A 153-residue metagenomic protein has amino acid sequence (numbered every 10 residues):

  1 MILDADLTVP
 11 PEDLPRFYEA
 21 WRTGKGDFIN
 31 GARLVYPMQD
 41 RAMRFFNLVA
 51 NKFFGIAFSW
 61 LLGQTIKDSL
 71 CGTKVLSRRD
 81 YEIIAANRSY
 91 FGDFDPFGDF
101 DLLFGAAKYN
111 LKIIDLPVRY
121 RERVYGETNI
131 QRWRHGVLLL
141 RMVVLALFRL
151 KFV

Functional and structural regions predicted by a protein language model:
M1, I29, I114-L116: Hydrophobic/aromatic beta-strand patches that form the interior of the parallel beta-sheet core in alpha/beta enzyme
M1-T8: Short beta-strand-to-loop acidic/aromatic patch adjacent to the donor-nucleotide binding site
D6, S77, A106, L116 (+1 more regions): Residue-level signature of catalytic and energy-coupling elements of molecular machines, predominantly ATP/GTP-dependent
P11-G92, P96, R123-L140: Acceptor/aglycone-binding surface of glycosyltransferases and processive sugar-polymer synthases
S77-D80, L111-K112, A146: Secondary-structure boundary/capping motif
F91-G92, L103-Y120: Catalytic donor-sugar/metal-binding loop of nucleotide-sugar-dependent glycosyltransferases
F100: DNA-recognition element of transcription regulators
M142-V153: C-terminal, non-catalytic tails of nucleotide-sugar-dependent glycosyltransferases
